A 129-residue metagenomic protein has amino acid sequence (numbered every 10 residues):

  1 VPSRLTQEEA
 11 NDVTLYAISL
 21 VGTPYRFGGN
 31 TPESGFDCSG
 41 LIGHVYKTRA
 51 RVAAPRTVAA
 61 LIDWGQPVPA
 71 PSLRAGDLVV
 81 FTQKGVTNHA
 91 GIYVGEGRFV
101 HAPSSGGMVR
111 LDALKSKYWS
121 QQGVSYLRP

Functional and structural regions predicted by a protein language model:
V1-R4, T23-A75: Catalytic cysteine-centered active-site loop
V1-R4, V68, T87-N88, V94-P129: Aromatic- and glycine-rich peptidoglycan recognition patches
V1-S19: Compositionally biased, proline/threonine/alanine/serine-rich low-complexity intrinsically disordered stretches
I18, G22, E96: ATP/adenylate-binding site constellation spanning eukaryotic-like Ser/Thr protein kinases, ABC-transporter
S19, K47-T48, I92: Solvent-exposed polar/charged
G76-D77, G97: Structural motif
